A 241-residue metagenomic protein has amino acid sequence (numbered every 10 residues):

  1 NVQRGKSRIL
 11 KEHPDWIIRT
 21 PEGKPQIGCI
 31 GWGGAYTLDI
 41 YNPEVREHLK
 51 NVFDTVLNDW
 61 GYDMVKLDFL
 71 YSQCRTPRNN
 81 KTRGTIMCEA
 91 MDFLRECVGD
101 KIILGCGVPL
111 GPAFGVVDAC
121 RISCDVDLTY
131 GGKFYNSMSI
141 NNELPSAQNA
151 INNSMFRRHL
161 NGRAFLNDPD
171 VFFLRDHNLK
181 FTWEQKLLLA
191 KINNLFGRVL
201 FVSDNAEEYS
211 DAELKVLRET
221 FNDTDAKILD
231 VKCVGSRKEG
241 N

Functional and structural regions predicted by a protein language model:
N1, K66-L70, L104-C106: A cross-family glycoside hydrolase active-site/sugar-binding cleft signature
Q3-E47, N51, R95-E208: Glycan-recognition surfaces
P43, E47, T85, D211-K215: Generic alpha-helical secondary structure signal
H48-P77: Active-site groove signature of glycoside hydrolases
N51, T55, T85-E96: Alpha-helical scaffolding segments of alpha/beta enzyme cores, especially the outer helices of TIM-barrel or partial
Q73-M87: Active-site cleft segment of glycoside hydrolase catalytic domains centered on the general acid/base Glu
A90, L188-K191, A212-E213: Alpha-helical structural motif
D204-N241: Non-catalytic C-terminal accessory modules of carbohydrate-active enzymes
